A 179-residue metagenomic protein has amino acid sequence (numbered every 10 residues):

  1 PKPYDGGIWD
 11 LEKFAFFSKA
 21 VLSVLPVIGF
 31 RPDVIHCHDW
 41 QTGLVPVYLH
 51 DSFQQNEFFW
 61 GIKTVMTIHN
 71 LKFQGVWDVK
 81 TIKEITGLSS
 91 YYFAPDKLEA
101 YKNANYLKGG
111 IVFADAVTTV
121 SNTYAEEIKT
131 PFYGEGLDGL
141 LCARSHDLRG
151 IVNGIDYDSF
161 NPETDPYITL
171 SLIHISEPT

Functional and structural regions predicted by a protein language model:
P1-S176: Catalytic cores of nucleotide-sugar-dependent glycosyltransferases that transfer UDP/GDP/TDP-activated
